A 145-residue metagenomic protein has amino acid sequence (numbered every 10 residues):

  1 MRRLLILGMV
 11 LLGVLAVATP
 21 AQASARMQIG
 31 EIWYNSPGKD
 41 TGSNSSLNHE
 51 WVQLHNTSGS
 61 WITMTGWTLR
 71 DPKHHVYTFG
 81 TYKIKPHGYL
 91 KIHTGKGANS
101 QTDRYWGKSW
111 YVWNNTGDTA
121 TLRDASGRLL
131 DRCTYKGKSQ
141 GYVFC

Functional and structural regions predicted by a protein language model:
R3-M9, T19-T65, W110-N115, R132-C145: A structural motif detector for short, solvent-exposed N-terminal "entry" segments of globular domains
Q53, R70, K91-H93: Hydrophobic beta-strand signal
T57-W61, G95-N99, A125-L129: Acidic glycine-/aspartate-rich tracts in secreted/extracellular proteins
T65-D71: Short Gly/aromatic-enriched secondary-structure transition segments
H74-G107: Intrinsically disordered, low-complexity Pro/Gly/Ser/Thr-rich segments with frequent PxxP/GP/PP motifs and embedded
Y105-D124: Short, surface-exposed ligand- or partner-binding patches at beta-edge/loop junctions that are enriched in aromatics
T121-K136: Short, exposed beta-strand-loop hairpins at the edges of beta-sheets in extracellular/periplasmic proteins
